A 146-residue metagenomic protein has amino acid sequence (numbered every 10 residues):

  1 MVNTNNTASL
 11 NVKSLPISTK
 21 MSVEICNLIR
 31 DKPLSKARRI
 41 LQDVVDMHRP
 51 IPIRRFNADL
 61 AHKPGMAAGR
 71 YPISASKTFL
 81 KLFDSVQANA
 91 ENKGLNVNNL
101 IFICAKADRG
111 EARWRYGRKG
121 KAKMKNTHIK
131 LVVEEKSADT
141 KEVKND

Functional and structural regions predicted by a protein language model:
M1-N98, V132-E135: Ribosome large-subunit tunnel/peptidyl-transferase-proximal elements
R49-P50, M66, F102, E111 (+1 more regions): Alpha-helix boundary/interfacial micro-motifs
V97-G117: Extended, charged amphipathic interaction segments
K119-D146: C-terminal edge-of-domain segments
